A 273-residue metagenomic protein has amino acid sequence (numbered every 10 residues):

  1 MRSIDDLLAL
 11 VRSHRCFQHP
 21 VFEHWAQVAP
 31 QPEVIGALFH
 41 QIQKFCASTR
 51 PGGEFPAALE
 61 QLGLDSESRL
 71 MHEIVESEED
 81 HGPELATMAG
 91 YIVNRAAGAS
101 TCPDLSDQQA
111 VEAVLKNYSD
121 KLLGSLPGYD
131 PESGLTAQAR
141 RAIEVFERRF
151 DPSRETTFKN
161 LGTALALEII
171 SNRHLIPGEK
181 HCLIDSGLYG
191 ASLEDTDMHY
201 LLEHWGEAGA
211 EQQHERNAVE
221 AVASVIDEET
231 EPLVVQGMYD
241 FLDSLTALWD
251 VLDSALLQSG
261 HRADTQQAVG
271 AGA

Functional and structural regions predicted by a protein language model:
M1-A273: Non-heme di-metal
